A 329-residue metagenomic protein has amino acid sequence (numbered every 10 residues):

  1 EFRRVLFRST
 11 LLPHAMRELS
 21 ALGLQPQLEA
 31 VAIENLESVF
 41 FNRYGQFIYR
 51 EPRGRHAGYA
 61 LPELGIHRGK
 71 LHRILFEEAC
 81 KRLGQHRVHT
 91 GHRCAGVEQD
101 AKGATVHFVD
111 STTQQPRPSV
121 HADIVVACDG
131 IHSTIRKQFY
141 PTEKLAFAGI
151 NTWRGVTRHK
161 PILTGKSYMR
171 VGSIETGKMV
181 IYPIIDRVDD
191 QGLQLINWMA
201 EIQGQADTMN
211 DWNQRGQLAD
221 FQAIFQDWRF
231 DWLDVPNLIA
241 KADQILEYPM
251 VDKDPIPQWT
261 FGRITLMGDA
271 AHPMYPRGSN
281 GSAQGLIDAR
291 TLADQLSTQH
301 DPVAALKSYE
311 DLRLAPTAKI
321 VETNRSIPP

Functional and structural regions predicted by a protein language model:
F2-L6: Short, small-residue-biased leader/transition segments that mark boundaries at the very start of proteins
L12-V156, Q205-T208, Q214-I224: Conserved N-terminal helical subregion
A30, G45, P257, G278-N280 (+1 more regions): C-terminal helical "tail/cap" subdomain of flavin- and related membrane-associated enzymes
A127-C128, G172, M267: Generic enzyme active-site microenvironment
N151-D186, N210-D211: Flavin-dependent oxidoreductases
G165, P183-I196, E201-G278: FAD/FMN-dependent oxidoreductases across multiple families
P276-D288: A conserved FAD-binding loop/helix module that cradles the flavin
